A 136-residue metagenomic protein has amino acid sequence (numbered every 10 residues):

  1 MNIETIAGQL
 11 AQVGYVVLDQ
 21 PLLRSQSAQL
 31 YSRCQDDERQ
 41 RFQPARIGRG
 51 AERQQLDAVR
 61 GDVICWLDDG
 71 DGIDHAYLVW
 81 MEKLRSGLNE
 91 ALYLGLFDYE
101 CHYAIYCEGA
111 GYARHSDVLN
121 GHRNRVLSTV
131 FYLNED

Functional and structural regions predicted by a protein language model:
M1-D136: Fe(II)/2-oxoglutarate oxygenase catalytic core
